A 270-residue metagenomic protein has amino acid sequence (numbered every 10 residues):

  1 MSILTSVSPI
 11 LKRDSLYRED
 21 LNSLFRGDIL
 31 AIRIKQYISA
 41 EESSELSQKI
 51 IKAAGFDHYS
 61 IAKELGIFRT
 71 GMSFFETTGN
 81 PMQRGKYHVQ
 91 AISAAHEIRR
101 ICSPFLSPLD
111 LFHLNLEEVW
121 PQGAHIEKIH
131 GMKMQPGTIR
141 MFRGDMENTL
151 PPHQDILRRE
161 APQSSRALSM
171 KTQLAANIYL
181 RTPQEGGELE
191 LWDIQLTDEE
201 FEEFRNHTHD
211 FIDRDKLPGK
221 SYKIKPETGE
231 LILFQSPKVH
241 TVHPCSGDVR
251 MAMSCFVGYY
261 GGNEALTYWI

Functional and structural regions predicted by a protein language model:
M1-E97, S103-L106: N-terminal auxiliary "cap/dimerization" subdomain that precedes the catalytic jelly-roll/cupin core of mononuclear
M1-S23, D145-D155, K220-V239: Generic detector of solvent-exposed, compositionally biased contiguous segments
I29-A31, M134-P136, K171-N177, G186 (+2 more regions): Extracellular structured ligand-interaction cores
I38-E45, E147-T149, N263-E264: Short, surface-exposed beta-strand/loop "edge" segments at domain boundaries and coil↔beta transitions
S39, E185, G247-D248: Short strand-connecting beta-turns/loops that link adjacent beta-strands
P81-D145, Q163-L168: Signature of the catalytic double-stranded beta-helix
D145-Y222, T267: Catalytic core of non-heme Fe(II) oxygenases with the double-stranded beta-helix
S164, N206-I270: Catalytic core of Fe(II)/2-oxoglutarate
